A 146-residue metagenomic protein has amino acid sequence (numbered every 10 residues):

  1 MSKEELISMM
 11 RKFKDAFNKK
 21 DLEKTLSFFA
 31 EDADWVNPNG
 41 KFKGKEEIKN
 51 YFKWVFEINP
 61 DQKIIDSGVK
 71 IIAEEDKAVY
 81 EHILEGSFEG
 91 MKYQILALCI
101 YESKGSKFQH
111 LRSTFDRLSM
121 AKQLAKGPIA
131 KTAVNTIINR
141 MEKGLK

Functional and structural regions predicted by a protein language model:
M1-F28, K131-K146: Short, low-complexity N-terminal intrinsically disordered segments enriched in polar/charged residues
F13, T25-L26, A33, G44 (+5 more regions): Hydrophobic pocket/interface hotspot
L22-S27, E31-E75: A solvent-exposed, acidic/Ser-Thr-rich amphipathic alpha-helical stretch
F29, H82-G86, C99, F115: Short beta-strand segments enriched in hydrophobic/aromatic residues within well-folded beta-rich domains
F52, D66-I71, L84, L96-E102: Hydrophobic/aromatic beta-strand elements that line small-molecule binding cavities or substrate pockets in beta-rich
I58-D61, E85-Q94: Short, cysteine-centered beta-strand-loop-beta hairpins and adjacent loop/turn segments enriched in charged/polar
E74-L84: A short hydrophobic beta-strand element
L96-P128, T132: Short beta-strand edge/turn micro-motifs at domain boundaries
